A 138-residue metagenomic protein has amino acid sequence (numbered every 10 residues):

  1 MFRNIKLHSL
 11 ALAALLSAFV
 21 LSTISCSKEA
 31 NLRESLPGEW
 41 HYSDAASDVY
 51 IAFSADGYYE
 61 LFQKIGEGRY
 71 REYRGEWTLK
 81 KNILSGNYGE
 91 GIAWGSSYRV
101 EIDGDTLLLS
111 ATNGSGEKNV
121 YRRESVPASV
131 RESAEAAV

Functional and structural regions predicted by a protein language model:
M1-I24: Sec-dependent bacterial lipoprotein signal peptides
I24-V138: Lipid interaction determinants
